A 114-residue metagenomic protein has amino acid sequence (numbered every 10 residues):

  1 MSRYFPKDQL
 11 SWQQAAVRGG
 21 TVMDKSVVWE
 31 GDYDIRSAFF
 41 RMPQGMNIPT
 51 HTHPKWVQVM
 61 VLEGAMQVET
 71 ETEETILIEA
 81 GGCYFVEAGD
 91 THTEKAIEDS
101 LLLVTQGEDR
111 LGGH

Functional and structural regions predicted by a protein language model:
M1-D34: A short, N-terminal "cap"/entry segment at the start of jelly-roll beta-barrel domains of the cupin/DSBH fold
R36-H53, A88: Conserved short histidine dyad/triad with adjacent acidic residue
F39, L62-E63, E79, E98: A cytosolic small-molecule/anion-sensing beta-strand core signal
F39, Q58, E74-T75: Short, surface-exposed secondary-structure edge patches
I48-T50, V68-E69, V86, T91-I97: Short beta-strand His + acidic residue motifs that chelate non-heme Fe in jelly-roll/DSBH and cupin folds
K55-M66, E71: Glycine- and acidic-residue-biased ligand/ion/polar-headgroup-sensing regions
T72-A88: Short acidic-glycine-tyrosine-enriched beta hairpin
A88-G112: Ligand-binding loop in jelly-roll beta-barrel domains
